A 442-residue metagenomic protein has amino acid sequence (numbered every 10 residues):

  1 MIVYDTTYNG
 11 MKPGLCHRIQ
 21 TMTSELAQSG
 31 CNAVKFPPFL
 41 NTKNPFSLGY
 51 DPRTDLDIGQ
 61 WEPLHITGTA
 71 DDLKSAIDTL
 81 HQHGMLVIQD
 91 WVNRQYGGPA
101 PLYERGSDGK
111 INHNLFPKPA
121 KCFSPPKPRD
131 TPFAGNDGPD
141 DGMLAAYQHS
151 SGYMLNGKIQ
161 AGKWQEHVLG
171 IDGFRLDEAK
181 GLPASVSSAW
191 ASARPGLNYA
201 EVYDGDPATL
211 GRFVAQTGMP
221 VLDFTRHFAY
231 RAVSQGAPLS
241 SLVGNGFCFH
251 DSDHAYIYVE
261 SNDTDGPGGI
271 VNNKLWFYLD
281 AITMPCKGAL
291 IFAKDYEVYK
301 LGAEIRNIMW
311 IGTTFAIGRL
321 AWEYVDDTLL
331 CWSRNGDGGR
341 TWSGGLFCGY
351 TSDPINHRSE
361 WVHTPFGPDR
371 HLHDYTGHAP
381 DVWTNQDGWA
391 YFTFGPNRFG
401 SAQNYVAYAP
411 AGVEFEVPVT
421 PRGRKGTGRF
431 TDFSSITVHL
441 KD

Functional and structural regions predicted by a protein language model:
M1-Y147, K163, G181-A200: Acidic/aromatic-lined carbohydrate-recognition and catalytic surfaces of CAZymes acting on diverse glycans
M1-Y4, T21-A27, P38-L40, N44-R53 (+2 more regions): Active-site-proximal helices and loops of the catalytic beta/alpha 8
N41, E104, A120, F399 (+2 more regions): A generic alpha-helix propensity feature with a strong bias for hydrophobic helices
P126-D130, M154-G157, G246-C248: Short, functional N-terminal and low-complexity linear motifs
P132, M309, K425-T427: Sequence-pattern detector for short linear motifs and compositional/periodic biases rather than a specific fold
G142-H149, A229-Q235: Acidic/glycine-enriched edge-of-secondary-structure segments
A146-A161: Alpha-helical scaffold elements lining the catalytic groove of polysaccharide deacetylases
F415-D442: Low-complexity, disordered linker/stalk regions enriched in Pro/Thr/Ser/Gly
